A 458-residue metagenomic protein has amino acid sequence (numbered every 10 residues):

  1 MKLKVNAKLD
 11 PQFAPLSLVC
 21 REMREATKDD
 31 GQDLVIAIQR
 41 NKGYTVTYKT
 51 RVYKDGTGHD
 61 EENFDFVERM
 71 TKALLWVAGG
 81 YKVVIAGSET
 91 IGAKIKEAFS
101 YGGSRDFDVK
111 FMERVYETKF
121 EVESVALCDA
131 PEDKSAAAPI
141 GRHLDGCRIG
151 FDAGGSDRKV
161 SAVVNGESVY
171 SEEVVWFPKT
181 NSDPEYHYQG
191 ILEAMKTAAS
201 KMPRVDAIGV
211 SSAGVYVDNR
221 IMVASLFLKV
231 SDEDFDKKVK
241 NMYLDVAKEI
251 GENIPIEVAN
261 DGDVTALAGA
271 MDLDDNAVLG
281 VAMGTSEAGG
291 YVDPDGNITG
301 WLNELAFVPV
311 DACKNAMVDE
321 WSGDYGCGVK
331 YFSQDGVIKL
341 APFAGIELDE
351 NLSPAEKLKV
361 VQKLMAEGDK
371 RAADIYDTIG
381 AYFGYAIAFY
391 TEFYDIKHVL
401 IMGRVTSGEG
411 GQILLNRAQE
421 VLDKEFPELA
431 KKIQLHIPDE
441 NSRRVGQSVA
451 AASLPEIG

Functional and structural regions predicted by a protein language model:
M1-K49, E62, K94, S104-D106 (+7 more regions): Glycine/GP-enriched mid-protein hinge/lid loop-to-helix segment characteristic of carbohydrate kinases
M1-K82, A86-D133, G141-C147, S212 (+3 more regions): N-terminally biased helix-coil "hinge/interface" segments that flank
G56-E68, K72-A78, E89-A126, V174-Q189 (+5 more regions): Glycine-rich phosphate-binding loop and adjoining helix at the ATP-binding site of ATP-dependent phosphoryl-transfer
R69-M70, E185-K201, Y382, A386: Short, well-ordered amphipathic alpha-helical segments that serve as non-catalytic structural scaffolds within diverse
V77-E89, R204-A213, Y394-V405: Short glycine-rich phosphate-binding loop at a beta-alpha junction
K82-V84, G146-D152, V205-G209, E257 (+2 more regions): Short glycine-aspartate micro-motif
G87-S88, H143-D145, F151-D157, V281-S286 (+1 more regions): A short acidic Gly-Thr/Ser loop motif
T378-I396: Phosphate/ATP-binding catalytic cores across multiple sugar-kinase/actin-like superfamilies, primarily ASKHA
